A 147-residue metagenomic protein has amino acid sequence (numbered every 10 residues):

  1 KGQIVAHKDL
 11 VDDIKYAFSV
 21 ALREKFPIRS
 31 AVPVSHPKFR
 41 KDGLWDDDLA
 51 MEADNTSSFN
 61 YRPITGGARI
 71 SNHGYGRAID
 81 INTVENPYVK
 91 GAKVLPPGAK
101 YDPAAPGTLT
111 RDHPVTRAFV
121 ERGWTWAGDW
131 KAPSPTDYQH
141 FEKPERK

Functional and structural regions predicted by a protein language model:
K1-M51: Active-site acidic/histidine clusters and adjacent loop/turn architecture that either coordinate catalytic ions
S19, S30, S35, S57-S58 (+2 more regions): Generic serine detector
I28, L44-P63, G67-D80: Mid-length scaffold segments of soluble, non-membrane domains
P63-K147: Catalytic cores and adjacent binding grooves of peptidoglycan-active enzymes
